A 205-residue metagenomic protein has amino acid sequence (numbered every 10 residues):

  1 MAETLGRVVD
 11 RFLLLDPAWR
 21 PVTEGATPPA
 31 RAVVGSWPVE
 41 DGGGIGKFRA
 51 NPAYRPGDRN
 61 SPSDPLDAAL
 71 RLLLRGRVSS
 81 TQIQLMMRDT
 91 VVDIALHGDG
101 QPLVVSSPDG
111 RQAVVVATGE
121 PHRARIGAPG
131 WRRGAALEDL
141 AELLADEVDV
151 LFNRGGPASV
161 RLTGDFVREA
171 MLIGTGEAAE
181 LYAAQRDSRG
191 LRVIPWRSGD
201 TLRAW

Functional and structural regions predicted by a protein language model:
M1-W205: An interfacial alpha-helical scaffold signature
